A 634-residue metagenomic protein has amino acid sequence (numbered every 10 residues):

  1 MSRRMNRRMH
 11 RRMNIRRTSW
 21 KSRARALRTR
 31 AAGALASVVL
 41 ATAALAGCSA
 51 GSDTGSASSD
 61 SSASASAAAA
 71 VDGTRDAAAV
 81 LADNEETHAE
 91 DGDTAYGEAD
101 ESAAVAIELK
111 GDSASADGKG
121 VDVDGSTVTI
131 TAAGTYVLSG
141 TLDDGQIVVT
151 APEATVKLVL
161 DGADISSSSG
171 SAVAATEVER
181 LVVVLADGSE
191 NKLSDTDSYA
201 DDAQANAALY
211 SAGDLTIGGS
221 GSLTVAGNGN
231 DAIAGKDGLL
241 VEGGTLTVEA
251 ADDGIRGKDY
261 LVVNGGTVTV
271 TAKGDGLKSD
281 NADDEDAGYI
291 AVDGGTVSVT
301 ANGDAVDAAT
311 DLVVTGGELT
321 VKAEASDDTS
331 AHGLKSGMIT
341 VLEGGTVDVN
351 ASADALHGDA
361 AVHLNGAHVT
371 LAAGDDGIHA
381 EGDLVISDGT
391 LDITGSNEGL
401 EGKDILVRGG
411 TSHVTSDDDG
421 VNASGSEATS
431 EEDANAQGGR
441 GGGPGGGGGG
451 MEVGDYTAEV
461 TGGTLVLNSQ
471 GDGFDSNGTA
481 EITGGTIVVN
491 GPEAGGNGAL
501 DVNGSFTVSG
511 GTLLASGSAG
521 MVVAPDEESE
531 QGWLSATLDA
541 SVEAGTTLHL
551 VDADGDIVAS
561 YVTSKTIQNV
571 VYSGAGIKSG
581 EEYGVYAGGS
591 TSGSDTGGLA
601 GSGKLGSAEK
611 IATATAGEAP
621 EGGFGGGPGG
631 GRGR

Functional and structural regions predicted by a protein language model:
S2-R634: A composition-driven surface/loop motif
